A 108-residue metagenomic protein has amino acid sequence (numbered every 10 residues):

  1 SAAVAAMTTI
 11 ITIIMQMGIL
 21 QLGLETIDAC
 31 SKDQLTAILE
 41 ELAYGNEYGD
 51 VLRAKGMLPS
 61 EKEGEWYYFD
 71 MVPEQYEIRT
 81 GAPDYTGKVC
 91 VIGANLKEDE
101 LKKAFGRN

Functional and structural regions predicted by a protein language model:
S1-P83, A94-N108: C-terminal accessory "lid"/substrate-recognition subdomains
G87: Conserved nucleotide- and phosphate/pyrophosphate-binding catalytic cores in adenylate/nucleotidyl-handling enzymes
V91: Flexible loop/N-cap segments at domain edges
